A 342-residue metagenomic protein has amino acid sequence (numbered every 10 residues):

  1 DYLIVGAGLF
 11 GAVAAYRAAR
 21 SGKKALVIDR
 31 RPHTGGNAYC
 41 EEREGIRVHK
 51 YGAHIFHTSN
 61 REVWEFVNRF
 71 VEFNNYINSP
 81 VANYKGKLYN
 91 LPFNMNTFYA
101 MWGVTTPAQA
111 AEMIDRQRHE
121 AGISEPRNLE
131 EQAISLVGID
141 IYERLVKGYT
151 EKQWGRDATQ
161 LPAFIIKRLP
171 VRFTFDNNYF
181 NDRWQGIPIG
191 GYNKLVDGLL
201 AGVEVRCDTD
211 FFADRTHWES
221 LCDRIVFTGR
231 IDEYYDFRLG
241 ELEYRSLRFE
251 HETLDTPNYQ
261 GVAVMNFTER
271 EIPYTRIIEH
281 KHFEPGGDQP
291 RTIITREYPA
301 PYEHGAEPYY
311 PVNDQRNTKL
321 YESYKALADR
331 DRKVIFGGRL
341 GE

Functional and structural regions predicted by a protein language model:
Y2-V27: N-terminal Rossmann-like FAD-binding beta1-loop-alpha1 element of flavoenzymes
G6, I77, V205-D210, G338: Short loop/edge segments at beta-strand edges and connector loops that shape dinucleotide/nucleotide cofactor-binding
L9-F10, P32-T34, N96, E151 (+5 more regions): Short, solvent-exposed loop/turn segments at secondary-structure junctions
A19-E44: Glycine-rich FAD pyrophosphate-binding loop
E44-E120: Dinucleotide-binding Rossmann-like beta1-alpha1 core, especially the glycine-rich loop that anchors the ADP
K85-Y89, M95-R224, T228, Y235: Active-site/ligand-binding neighborhood in enzyme catalytic cores
F212-E322, L327: Mid-domain catalytic core of redox enzymes that form a hydrophobic substrate pocket/lid adjacent to a catalytic redox
A328-E342: Short FAD-binding loop at a beta-strand-to-alpha-helix junction that anchors the flavin cofactor in diverse
